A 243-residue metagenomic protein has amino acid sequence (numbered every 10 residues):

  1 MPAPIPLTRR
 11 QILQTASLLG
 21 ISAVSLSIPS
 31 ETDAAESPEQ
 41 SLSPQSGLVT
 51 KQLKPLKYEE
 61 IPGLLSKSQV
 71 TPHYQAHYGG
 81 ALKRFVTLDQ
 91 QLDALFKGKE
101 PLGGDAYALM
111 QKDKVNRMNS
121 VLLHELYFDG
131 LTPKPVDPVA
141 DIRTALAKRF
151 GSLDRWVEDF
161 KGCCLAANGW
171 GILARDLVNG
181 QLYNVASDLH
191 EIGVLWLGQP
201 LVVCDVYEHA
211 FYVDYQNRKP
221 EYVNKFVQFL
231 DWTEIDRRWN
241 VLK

Functional and structural regions predicted by a protein language model:
P2-G20: N-terminal secretory signal peptides and thylakoid transit peptides that target proteins across membranes
I21-S22, T32: Cleavable N-terminal signal peptides
S27-E60: C-terminal segment of N-terminal export signals and the immediately downstream linker at the start of the mature
P44-T50, A76, Q91-L95, D105-N184: All-alpha RGS (Regulator of G-protein Signaling) helical domain and cognate RGS-like helical scaffolds
G63-G79, E100-L122, A145, L189-E191 (+1 more regions): Alpha-helical scaffold segments that form or flank carboxylate-/histidine-based iron centers
T87: Aromatic-residue-lined binding/catalytic grooves and analogous aromatic/hydrophobic interfacial grooves in multimeric
G162-Q216, Y222-L230: An amphipathic alpha-helical core segment
E221-K243: N-terminal targeting pre-sequences for secretion and organelle import
